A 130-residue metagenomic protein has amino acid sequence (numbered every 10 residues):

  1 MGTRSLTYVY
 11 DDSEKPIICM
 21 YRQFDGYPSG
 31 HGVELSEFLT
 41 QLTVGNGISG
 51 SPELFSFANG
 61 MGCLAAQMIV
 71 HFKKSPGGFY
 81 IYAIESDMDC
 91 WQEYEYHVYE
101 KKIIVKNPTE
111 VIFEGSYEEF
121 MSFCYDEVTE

Functional and structural regions predicted by a protein language model:
M1-G26: Short, extreme N-terminal segment that most often corresponds to the first beta-strand
V9, V33, E37-L39, Q67-I69: Residue-level recognition of conserved structural "scaffold" positions that shape functional pockets and channels
I17-S49: Extracellular beta-rich globular recognition domains, centered on the fibrinogen C-terminal
T40-E130: Low-complexity intrinsically disordered segments
